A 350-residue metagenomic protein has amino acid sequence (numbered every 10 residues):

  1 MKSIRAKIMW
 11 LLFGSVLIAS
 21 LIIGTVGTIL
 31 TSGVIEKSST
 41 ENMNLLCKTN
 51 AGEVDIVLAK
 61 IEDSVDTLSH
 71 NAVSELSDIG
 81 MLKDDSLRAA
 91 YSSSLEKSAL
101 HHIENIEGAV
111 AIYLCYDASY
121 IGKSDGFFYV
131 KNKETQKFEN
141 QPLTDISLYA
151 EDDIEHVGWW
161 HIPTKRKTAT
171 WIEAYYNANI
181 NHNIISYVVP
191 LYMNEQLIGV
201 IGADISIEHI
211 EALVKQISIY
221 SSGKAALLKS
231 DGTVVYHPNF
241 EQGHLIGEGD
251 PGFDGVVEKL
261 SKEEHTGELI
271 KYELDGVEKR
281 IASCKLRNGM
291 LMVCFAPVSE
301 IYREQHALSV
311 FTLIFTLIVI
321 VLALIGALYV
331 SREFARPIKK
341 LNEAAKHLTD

Functional and structural regions predicted by a protein language model:
I4-A90, H101-E104, G108, I184: Juxtamembrane extracytoplasmic/periplasmic/luminal helical "stalk" adjacent to the first N-terminal
W10-F13, L17, L21, L227 (+1 more regions): Cytoplasm-proximal transmembrane signaling helix
D55, V73, A99-E107, T164 (+2 more regions): Short regulatory alpha-helical segment in sensory/regulatory domains of signaling proteins that mediates
D66, Y113, K224-A226, K346: Conserved beta-strand cores of small sensory beta-sandwich domains that regulate signal transduction, primarily PAS/PAC
D78-L82, S86, H102-A169, E173-N181 (+1 more regions): Extracellular/periplasmic ligand-sensing ectodomains of membrane signal-transduction proteins
S94-E104, V200, D204-G243: Solvent-exposed, extracytoplasmic
W159-P190, S222-A226, D231, G249-N288: Membrane-proximal, non-catalytic sensory/regulatory domains of signal-transducing membrane proteins
I180-Q216, R280-A282, G289-E300, E304 (+1 more regions): Conserved beta-strands of PAS-like sensory domains
